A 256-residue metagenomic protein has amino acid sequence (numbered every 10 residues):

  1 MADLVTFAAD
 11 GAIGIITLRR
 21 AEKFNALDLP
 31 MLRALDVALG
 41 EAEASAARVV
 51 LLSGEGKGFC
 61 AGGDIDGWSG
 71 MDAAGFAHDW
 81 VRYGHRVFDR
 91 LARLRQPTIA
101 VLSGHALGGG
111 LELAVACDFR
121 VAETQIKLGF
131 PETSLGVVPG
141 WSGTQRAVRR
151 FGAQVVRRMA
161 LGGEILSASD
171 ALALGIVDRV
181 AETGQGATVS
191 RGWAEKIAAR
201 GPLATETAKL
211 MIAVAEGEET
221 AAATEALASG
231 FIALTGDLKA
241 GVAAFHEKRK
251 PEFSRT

Functional and structural regions predicted by a protein language model:
M1-E55, D89: Conserved CoA-thioester-binding segment of acyl-CoA-metabolizing enzymes
A2, A243-T256: Terminal low-complexity tails and localization/encapsulation signals of metabolic enzymes
L4, G54-V87, A106: Glycine- (often His-adjacent) and acidic-residue-rich active-site loop that binds/positions the CoA thioester
I16, R20, L35, L52 (+7 more regions): Terminal peptide-recognition signature
A21, V121-I126, V177-T224, G230 (+2 more regions): C-terminal long alpha-helix characteristic of the crotonase
L32, I65, G84, F88 (+7 more regions): A general structural signal for well-ordered alpha-helical segments in protein cores
G62, H78-V81, H85, G108 (+4 more regions): Glycine-rich phosphate-binding loop at the start of an alpha helix
V87-R93, V101, L107-L161, A168 (+2 more regions): CoA-thioester-processing core
